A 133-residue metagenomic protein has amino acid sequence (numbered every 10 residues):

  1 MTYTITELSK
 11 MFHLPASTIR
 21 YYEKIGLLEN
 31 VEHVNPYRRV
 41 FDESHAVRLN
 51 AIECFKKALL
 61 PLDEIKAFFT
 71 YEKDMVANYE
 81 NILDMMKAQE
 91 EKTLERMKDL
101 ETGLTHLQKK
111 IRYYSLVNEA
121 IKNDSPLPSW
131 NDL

Functional and structural regions predicted by a protein language model:
M1-T70: Basic helix-turn-helix/winged-helix DNA-binding cores and closely related short helical interaction motifs
H13, P36, K57-L60, K73 (+4 more regions): Residues in soluble alpha-helical coiled-coils and helical-bundle/repeat scaffolds
I52, Y71-E72, Q89-K92: Alpha-helix C-capping/helix-to-loop hinge sites
V76-L133: C-terminal regulatory/oligomerization modules of transcriptional regulators
